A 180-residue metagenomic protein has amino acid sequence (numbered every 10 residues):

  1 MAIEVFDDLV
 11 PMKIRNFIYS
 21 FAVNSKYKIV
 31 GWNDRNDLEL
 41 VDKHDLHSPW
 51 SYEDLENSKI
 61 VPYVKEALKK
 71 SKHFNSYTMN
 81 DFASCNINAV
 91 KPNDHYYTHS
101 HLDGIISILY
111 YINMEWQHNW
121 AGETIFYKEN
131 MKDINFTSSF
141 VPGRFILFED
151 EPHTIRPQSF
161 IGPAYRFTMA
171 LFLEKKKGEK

Functional and structural regions predicted by a protein language model:
M1-N75: Non-heme Fe(II)/2-oxoglutarate
H73-K180: Catalytic core of non-heme Fe(II) oxygenases with the double-stranded beta-helix
